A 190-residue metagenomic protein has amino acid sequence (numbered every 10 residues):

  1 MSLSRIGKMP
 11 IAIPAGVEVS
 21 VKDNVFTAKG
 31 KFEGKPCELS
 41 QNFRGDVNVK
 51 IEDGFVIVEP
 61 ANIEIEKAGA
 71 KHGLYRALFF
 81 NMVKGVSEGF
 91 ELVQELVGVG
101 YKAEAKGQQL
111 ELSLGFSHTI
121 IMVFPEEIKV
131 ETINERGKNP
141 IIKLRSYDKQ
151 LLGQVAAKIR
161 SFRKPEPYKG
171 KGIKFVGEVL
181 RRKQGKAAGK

Functional and structural regions predicted by a protein language model:
M1-K190: Structural preference for solvent-exposed beta-strand-turn elements and adjacent flexible terminal/loop segments within
